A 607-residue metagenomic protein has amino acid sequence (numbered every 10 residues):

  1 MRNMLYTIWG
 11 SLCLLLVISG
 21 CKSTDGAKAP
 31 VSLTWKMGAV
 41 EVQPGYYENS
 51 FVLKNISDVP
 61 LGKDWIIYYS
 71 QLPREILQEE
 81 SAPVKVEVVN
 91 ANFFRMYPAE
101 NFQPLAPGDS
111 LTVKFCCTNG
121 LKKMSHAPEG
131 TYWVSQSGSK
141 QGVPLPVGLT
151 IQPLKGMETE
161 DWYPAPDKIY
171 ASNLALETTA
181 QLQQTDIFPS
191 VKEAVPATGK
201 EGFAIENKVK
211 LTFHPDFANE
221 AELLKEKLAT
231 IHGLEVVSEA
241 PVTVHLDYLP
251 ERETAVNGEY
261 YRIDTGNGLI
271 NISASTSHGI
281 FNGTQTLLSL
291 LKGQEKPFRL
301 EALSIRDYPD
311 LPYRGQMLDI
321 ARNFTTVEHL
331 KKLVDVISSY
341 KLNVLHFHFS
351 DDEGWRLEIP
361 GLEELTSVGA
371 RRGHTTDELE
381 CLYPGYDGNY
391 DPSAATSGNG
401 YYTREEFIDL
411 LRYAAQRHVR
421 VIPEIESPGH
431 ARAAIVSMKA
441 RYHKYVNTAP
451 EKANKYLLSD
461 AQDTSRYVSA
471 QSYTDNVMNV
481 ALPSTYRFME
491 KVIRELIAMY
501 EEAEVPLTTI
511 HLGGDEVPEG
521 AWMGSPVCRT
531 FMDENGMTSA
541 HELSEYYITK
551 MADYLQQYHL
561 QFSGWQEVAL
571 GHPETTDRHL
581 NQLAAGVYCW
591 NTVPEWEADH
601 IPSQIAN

Functional and structural regions predicted by a protein language model:
M1-A29: Bacterial Sec-dependent N-terminal signal peptides
S23-G26, A127-P128, Y132-P309, G564-H572: Acidic, contiguous N-terminal accessory segments
D25-G45: Low-complexity, acidic Ser/Thr/Pro/Gly-rich terminal tails and inter-domain linkers that flank the onset of structured
E41, P60-N90, E129-T131: Short acidic, flexible loop segments centered on an aromatic residue
V52-V59, A481-L482: Asparagine-centered strand-capping/turn motif at beta-strand->loop junctions
S81-L121: Intrinsically disordered, low-complexity Pro/Gly/Ser/Thr-rich segments with frequent PxxP/GP/PP motifs and embedded
Y260, T265-N476, S484-R487, I493-T509: Feature activates predominantly on carbohydrate-active enzymes
R466-A584: Active-site neighborhood of glycoside hydrolase catalytic domains
